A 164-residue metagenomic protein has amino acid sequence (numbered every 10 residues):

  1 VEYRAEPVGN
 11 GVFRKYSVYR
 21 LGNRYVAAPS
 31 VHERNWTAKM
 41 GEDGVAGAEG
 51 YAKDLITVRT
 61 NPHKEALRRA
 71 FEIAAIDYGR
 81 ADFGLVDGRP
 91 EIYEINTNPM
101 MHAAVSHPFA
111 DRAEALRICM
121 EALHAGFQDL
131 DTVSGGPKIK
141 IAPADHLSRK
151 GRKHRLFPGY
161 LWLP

Functional and structural regions predicted by a protein language model:
V1-E65: Phosphate-binding site of ATP-dependent enzymes
F13-Y16, Y25, F71, F83 (+3 more regions): Phenylalanine-focused residue identity feature
K39-I92, E121-D131: A long amphipathic alpha-helix within ATP-dependent nucleotide-binding catalytic cores
I76, L85-P164: C-terminal active-site "lid" helix and adjoining low-complexity regulatory extension at the edge of ATP-using catalytic
